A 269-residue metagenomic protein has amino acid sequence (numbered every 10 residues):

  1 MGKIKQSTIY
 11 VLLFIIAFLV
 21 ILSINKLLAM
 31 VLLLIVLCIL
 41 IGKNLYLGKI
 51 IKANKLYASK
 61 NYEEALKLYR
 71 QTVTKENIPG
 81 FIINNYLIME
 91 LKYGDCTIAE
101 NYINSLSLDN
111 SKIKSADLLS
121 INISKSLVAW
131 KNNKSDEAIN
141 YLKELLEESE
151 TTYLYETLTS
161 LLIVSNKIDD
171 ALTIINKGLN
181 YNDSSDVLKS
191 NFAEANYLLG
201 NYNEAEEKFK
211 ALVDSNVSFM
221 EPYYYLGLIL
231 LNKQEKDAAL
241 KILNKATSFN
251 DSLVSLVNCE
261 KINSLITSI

Functional and structural regions predicted by a protein language model:
L47, F81, A116, S120 (+4 more regions): Start-of-helix register in tetratricopeptide repeats
A58, K92, K131, V164 (+3 more regions): Register position in tetratricopeptide repeats
Y62-E63, C96, S135, I168 (+2 more regions): TPR-repeat structural position
N77, S111, S149-E150, D183-S184 (+2 more regions): Short coil turns that delineate tetratricopeptide repeat
L108, N180, L228-V254: TPR/TPR-like (Sel1-like) alpha-helical repeat modules
